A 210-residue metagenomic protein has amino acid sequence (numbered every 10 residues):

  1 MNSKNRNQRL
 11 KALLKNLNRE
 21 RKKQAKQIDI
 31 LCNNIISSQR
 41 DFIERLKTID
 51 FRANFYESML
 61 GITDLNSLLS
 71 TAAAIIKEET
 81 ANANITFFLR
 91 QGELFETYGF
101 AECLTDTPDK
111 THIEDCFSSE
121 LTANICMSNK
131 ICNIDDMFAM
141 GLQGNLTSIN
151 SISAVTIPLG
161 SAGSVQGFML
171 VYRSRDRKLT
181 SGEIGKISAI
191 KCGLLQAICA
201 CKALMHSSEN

Functional and structural regions predicted by a protein language model:
N2-G61, A200, L204-N210: Signal-transmission linkers at sensory-effector interfaces
R9, S161, K178-C199, A203-E209: Amphipathic alpha-helical "output/dimerization" segments
F51-M59, D64-T80, F87, L121 (+1 more regions): Amphipathic alpha-helical coiled-coil segments that mediate homodimerization and allosteric signal transmission
A74, I85-K110: GAF sensory/regulatory domain recognition with acknowledged cross-activation on helical regulatory dimers
D106-I131: Acidic/proline- and glycine-rich, intrinsically disordered low-complexity segments that serve as regulatory linkers
I131-S153: Signal-transducing coupling segments at domain and membrane junctions
I152-G160: A short, aliphatic-rich beta-strand micro-motif
L159-R173: Sensory-domain boundary capping and coupling elements
